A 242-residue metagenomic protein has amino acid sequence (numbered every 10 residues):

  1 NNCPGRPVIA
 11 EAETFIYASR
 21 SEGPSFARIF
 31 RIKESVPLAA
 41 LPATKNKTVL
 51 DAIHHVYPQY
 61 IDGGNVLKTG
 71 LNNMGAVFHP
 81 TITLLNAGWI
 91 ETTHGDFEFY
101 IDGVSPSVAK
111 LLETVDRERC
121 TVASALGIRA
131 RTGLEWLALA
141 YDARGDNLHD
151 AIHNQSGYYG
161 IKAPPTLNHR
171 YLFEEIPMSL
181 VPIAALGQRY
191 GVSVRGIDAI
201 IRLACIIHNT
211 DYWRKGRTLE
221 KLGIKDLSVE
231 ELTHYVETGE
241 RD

Functional and structural regions predicted by a protein language model:
N1-D96: Rossmann-fold dinucleotide-binding core
C3-R6, Y17, F26-A27, I101 (+3 more regions): A broad "ordered helical/assembly scaffold" signature
I9-E13, V36-P37, V77-I90, F97-Y100 (+6 more regions): Long, contiguous hydrophobic alpha-helical segments, chiefly transmembrane helices and signal peptides
S19, I101-D102, G160, R214: Intrinsically disordered, low-complexity regions enriched in small/polar residues
A27-F30, F97-F99, Y159-P164: A short alpha-helix capping/helix-coil boundary motif
N65-L71, G88-V108, L112-T114, R129 (+1 more regions): An accessory alpha-helical subdomain
A109-D242: NAD(P)-dependent Rossmann-like dehydrogenase/reductase catalytic/cofactor-binding core
